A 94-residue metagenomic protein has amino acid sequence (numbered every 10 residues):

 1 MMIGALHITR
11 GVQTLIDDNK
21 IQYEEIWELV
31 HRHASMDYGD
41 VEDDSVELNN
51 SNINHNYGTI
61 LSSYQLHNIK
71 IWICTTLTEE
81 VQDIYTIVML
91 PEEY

Functional and structural regions predicted by a protein language model:
M1-L61: Compact soluble domain cores
N56-Y94: Short, compact, well-ordered microdomains
